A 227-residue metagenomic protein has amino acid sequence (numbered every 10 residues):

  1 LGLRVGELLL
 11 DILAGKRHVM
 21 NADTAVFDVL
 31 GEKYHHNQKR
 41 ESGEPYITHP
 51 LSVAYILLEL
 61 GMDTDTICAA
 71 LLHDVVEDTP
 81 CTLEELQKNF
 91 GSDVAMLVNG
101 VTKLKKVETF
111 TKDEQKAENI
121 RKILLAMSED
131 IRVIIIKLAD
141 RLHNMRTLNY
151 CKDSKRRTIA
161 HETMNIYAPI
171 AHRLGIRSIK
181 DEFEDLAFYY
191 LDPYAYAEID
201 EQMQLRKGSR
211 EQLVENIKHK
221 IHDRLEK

Functional and structural regions predicted by a protein language model:
G2, G6-K227: Active-site helical microenvironments for divalent-metal-assisted chemistry
